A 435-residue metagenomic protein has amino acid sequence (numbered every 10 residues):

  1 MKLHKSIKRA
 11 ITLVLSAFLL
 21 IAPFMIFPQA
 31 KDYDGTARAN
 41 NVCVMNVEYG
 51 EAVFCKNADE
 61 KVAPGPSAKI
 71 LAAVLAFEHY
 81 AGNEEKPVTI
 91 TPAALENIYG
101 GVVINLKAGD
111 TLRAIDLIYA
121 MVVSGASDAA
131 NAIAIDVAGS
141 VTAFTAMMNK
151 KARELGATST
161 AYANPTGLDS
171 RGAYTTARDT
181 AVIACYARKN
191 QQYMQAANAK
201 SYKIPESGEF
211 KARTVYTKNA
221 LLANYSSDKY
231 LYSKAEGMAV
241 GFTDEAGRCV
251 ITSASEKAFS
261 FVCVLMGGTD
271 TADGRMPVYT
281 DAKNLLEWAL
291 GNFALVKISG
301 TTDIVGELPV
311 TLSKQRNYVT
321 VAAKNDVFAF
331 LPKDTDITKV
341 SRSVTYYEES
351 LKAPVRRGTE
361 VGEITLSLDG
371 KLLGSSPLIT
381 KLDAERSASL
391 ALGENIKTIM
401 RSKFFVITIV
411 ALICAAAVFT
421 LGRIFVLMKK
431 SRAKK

Functional and structural regions predicted by a protein language model:
M1-V14, K31, V426-K435: Short, Lys/Arg-enriched, disordered terminal segments
K2-K5, L112, I399, K403: Membrane-helix interfacial "entry" motifs
L3, I26-R178, V182-Q192, A196: Active-site-adjacent loops and short helices of periplasmic peptidoglycan-processing enzymes
I7-Q29, V410-I424: Sec-dependent N-terminal signal peptides of Gram-positive bacterial secreted proteins and lipoproteins
I21-A22, G82, G208: Residues in and immediately flanking transmembrane alpha helices
A157-T158, G172-Y174, R178-D179, A184-K435: Domain-terminus/edge residues, biased toward the C-terminal soluble/receptor-binding domains of extracytoplasmic
